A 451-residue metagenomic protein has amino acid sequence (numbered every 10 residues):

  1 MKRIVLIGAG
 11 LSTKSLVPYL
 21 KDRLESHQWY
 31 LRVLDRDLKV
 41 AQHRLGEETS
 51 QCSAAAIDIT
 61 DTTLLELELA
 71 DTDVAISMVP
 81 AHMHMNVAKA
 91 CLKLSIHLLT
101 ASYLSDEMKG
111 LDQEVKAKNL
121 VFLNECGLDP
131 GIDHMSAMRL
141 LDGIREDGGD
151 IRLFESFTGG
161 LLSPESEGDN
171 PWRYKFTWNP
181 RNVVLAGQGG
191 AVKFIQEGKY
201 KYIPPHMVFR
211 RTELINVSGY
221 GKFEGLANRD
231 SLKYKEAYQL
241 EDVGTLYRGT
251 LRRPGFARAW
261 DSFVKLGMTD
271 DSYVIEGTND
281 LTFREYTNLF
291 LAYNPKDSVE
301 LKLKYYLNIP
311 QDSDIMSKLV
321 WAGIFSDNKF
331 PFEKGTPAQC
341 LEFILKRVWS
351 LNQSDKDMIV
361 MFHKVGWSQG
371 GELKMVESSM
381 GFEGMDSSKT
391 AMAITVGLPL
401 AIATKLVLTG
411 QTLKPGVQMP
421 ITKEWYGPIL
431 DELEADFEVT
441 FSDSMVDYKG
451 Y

Functional and structural regions predicted by a protein language model:
I4-L11: Conserved N-terminal Rossmann-fold NAD(P)-binding element of oxidoreductases
S12, L16: Hydrophobic/small residue at the entry helix of a nucleotide-binding pocket
R36-V40, S105: Helix N-cap at the beta1-alpha1 junction of Rossmann-like dinucleotide-binding domains, i.e., the first residues
E48-T60: Rossmann-fold cofactor-recognition segment
D58-A70: Conserved Rossmann-fold cofactor-binding substructure of NAD(P)-dependent oxidoreductases
A90-M108: ADP-ribose/adenylate-binding Rossmann-like module
S102-N124: Rossmann-fold NAD(P)-binding glycine/threonine-rich loop
G143-Y451: C-terminal catalytic/substrate-binding lobe primarily of soluble NAD(P)-dependent oxidoreductases
